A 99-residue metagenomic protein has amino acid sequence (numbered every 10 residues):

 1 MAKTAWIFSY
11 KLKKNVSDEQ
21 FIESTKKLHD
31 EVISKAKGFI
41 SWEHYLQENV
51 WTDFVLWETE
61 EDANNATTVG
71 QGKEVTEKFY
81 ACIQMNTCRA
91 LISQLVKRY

Functional and structural regions predicted by a protein language model:
M1-K3, A36-K37: Short, surface-exposed loop and linker segments with low hydrophobicity and enrichment for Pro/Ser/Thr
K3-K11, T52: Active-site-flanking beta-strand signature of metal-NTP-handling nucleotidyl enzymes and homologous cyclase-like
K11-E23: Short, surface-exposed ligand-recognition loops at beta-strand->loop->(often short) alpha-helix junctions that present
V16, E61-A63, R98: Residue-level signal for secondary-structure boundary sites
K27, E31-I40, L56-L91: An amphipathic, aromatic/His-enriched active-site/gating alpha helix that lines ligand/cofactor pockets
W42-L46: Short beta-strand
Q47-W51: Short acidic/glycine-enriched loop/turn segments that link adjacent beta-strands
S93-Y99: Short, low-order "capping/linker" segments at domain edges
